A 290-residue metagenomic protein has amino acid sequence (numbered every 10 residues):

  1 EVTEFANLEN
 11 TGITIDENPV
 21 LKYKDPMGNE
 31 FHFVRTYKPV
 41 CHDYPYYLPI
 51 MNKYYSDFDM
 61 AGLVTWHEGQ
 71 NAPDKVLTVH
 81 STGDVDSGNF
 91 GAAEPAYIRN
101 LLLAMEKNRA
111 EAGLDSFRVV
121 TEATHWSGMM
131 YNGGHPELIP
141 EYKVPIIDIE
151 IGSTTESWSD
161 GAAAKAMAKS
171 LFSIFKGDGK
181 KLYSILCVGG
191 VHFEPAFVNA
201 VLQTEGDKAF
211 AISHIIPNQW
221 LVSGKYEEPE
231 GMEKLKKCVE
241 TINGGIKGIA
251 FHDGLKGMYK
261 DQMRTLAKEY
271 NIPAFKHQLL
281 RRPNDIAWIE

Functional and structural regions predicted by a protein language model:
E1-K143, T154-T155, G161-K165, K169-F197 (+1 more regions): N-terminal catalytic or cofactor-binding beta/alpha core of small enzyme domains
V201-Q219: Acidic, Ser/Thr-rich peripheral helices and adjacent loops at domain boundaries
